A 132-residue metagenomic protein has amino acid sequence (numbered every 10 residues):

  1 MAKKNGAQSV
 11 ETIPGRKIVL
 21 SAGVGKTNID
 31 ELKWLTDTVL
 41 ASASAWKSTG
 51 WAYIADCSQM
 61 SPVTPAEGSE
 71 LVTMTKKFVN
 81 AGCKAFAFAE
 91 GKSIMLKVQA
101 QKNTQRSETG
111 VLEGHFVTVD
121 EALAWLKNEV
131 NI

Functional and structural regions predicted by a protein language model:
M1-I132: Amphipathic, Lys/Arg-enriched alpha-helical "gate/interface" segment within cytosolic domains that mediates
